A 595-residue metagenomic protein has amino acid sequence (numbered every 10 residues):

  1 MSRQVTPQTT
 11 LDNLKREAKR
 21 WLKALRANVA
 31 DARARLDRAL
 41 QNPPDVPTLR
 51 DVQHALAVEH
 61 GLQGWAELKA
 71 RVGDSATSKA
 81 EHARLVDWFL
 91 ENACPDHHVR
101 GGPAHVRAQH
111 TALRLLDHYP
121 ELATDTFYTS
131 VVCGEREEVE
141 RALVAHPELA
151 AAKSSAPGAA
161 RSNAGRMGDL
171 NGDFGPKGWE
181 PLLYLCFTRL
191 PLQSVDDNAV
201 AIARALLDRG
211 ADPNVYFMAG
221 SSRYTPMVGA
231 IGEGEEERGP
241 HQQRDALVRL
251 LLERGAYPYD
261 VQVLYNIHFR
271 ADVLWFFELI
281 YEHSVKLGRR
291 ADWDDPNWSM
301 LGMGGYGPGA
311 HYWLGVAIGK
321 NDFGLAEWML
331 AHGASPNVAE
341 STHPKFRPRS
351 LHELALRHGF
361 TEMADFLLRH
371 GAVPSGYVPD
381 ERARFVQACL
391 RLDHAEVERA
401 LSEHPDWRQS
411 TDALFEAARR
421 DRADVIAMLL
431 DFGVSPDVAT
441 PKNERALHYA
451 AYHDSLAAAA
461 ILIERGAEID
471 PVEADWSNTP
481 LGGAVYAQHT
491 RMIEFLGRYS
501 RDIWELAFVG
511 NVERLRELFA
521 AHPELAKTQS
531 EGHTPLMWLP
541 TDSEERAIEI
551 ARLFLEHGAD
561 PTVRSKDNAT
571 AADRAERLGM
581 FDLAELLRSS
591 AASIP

Functional and structural regions predicted by a protein language model:
M1-L113: Intrinsically disordered, low-complexity eukaryotic regions enriched in glycine, serine and charged residues
S78-R100, E121-T126, E278-A291, G304-G309 (+7 more regions): Ankyrin-repeat-protein effector appendages
T111, E138, N198, I202 (+11 more regions): Conserved ankyrin/ankyrin-like repeat signature
L113-P120, L143-L149, G165-D169, I202-D212 (+11 more regions): Ankyrin repeat domain, specifically the short helix-to-loop turn at the C-terminus of the second helix of each repeat
A123, P157, G178, G220-R223 (+8 more regions): Start-of-repeat signature of ankyrin repeats
T129-E135, P176, Y184-A199, S221 (+12 more regions): Ankyrin repeat A-helix N-terminal signature
A151-S154, L170-F174, V215-F217, D260 (+9 more regions): Ankyrin repeat boundary signal
M218-A230, I267-R270, R290-G307, S341-K345 (+1 more regions): Acidic/polar low-complexity surface segments
